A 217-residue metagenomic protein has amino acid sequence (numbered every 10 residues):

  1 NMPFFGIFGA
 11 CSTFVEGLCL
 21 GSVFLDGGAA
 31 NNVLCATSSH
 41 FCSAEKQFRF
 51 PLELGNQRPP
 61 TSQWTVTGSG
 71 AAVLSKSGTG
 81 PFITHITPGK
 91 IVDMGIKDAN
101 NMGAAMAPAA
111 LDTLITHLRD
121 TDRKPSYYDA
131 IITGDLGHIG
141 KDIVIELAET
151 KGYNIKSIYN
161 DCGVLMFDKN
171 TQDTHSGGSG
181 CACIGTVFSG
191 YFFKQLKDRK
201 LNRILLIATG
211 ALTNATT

Functional and structural regions predicted by a protein language model:
N1-A29, S39, S77, G103 (+1 more regions): Claisen-condensing/thiolase-fold acyl-transfer catalytic domains that form or cleave C-C bonds in fatty acid
N1-P3, C11, C19-S22, D26 (+2 more regions): Cofactor- and metal-binding active-site motifs of prokaryotic enzymes that mediate redox/radical or nucleophilic
N31, T37-S38, S43-E45: Acyl-CoA/ACP chain-elongation machinery
F50-T116, D120-R123, K156-D173, K200-T209 (+1 more regions): Condensing-enzyme catalytic core mediating Claisen C-C bond formation in acyl metabolism
